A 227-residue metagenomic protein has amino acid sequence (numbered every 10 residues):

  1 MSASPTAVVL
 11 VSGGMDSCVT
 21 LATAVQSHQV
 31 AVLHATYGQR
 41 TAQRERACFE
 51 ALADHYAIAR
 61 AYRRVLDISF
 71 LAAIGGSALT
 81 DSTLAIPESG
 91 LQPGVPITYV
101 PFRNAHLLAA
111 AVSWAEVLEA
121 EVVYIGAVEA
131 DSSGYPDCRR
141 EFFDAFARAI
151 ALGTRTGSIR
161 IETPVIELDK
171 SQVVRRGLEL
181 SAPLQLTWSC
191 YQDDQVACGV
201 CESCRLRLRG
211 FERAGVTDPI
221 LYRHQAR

Functional and structural regions predicted by a protein language model:
M1-L180: ATP-dependent adenylation/nucleotidyltransferase module used to activate substrates
G14, E121, G157, L206 (+1 more regions): AMP-forming adenylation/ATP pyrophosphatase catalytic core
S77-A78, C201, T217: Compositionally biased, intrinsically disordered low-complexity regions
A109, W188-R209: Local cysteine-cluster metal-coordination motifs and their immediate loop/turn environment, predominantly Fe-S cluster
T154, E212-G215: Short amphipathic alpha-helical interaction/hinge segments
G177-E179, L184-D193: Short, intrinsically disordered, charge-biased short linear motifs at domain edges
A182, R209-E212: A polyampholytic, Gly/Pro-enriched intrinsically disordered region
D193-D194, A214-A226: Short cysteine/histidine-rich metal-coordination sites, predominantly Zn2+-binding motifs
